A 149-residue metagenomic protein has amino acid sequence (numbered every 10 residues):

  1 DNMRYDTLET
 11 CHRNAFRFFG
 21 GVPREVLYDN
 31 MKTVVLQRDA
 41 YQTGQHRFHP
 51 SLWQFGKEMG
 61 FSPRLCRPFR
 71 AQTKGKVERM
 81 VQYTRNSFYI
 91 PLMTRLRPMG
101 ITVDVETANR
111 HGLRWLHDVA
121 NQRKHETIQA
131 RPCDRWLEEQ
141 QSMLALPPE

Functional and structural regions predicted by a protein language model:
D1-E25, Q45-H46: Active-site beta-loop-alpha junctions of metal-dependent nucleic acid enzymes, especially the RNase H-like/DDE
N2, Q42-P50, E78: Short, conserved loop/turn and helix-capping segments at secondary-structure boundaries that abut family-defining
L8-H12, L27-N30, L52, G56 (+1 more regions): Extended, hydrophobic alpha-helical segments in both membrane/secreted and soluble proteins
C11, S51, F55, K76-T84 (+1 more regions): Alpha-helical scaffold elements adjacent to nucleotide-binding pockets in ATP/GTP-utilizing enzyme cores
Y28-D29, Q42-T43, M59-N86, V103-A108: RNase H-like two-metal-ion nuclease catalytic core shared by retroviral integrases and related mobile-element nucleases
V34-R38: Short, solvent-exposed loop/turn segments at secondary-structure junctions
Q45-F61, R85-R95: Acidic, His- and aromatic-enriched active-site or binding-groove loops in soluble protein domains that engage sugars
V81-E149: Active-site-proximal acidic segments at structured loop/helix or strand boundaries that coordinate catalytic metals
